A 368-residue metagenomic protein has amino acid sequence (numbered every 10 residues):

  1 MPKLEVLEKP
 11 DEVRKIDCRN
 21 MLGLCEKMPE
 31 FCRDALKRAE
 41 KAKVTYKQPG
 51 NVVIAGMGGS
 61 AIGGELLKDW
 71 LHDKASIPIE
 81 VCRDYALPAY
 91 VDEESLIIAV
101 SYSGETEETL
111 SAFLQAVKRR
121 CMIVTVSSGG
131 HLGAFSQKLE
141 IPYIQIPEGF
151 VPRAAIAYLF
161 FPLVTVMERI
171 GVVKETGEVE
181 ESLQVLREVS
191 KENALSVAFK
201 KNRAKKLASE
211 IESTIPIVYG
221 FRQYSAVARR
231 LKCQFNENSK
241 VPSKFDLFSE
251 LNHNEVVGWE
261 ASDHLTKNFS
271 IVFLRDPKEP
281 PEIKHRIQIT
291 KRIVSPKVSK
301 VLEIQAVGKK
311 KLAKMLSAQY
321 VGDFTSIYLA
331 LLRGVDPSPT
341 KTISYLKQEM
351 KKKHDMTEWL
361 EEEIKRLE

Functional and structural regions predicted by a protein language model:
E5-M21, K27-M28: Generic N-terminal amphipathic, Lys/Arg-enriched alpha-helix
D17-L24, F31, L36-K43, G50 (+3 more regions): Active-site phosphate/pyrophosphate-binding segments
C32, L163, T325: A residue-level signal for conserved active-site and pocket-lining positions in enzyme catalytic cores
Y46-K191, S209, D276-V298: Glycine-rich phosphate-binding loops that contact phosphosugars or nucleotide phosphates
C82-R83, V241-N252, K300-K309: A generic structural motif
V257-K341: C-terminal active-site/capping subdomain that shapes the small-molecule cofactor and substrate pocket of enzyme
V321-E368: Generic C-terminus detector
